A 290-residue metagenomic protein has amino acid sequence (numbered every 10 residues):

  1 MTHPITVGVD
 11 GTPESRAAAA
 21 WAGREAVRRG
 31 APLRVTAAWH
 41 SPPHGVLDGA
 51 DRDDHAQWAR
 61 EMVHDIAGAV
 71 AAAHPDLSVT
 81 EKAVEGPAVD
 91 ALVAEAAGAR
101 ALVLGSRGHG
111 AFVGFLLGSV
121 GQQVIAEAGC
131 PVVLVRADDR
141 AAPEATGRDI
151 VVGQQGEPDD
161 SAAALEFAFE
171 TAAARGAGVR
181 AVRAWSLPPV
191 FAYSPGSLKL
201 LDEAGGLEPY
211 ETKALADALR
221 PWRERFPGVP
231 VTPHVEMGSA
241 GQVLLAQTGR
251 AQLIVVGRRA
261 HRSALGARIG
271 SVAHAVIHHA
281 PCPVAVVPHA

Functional and structural regions predicted by a protein language model:
M1, E14, A69-L102, H109 (+2 more regions): Structural beta-alpha unit
M1-G49, R148-L201, R223-F226, P230-T232 (+1 more regions): Small/aliphatic-rich secondary-structure junction motif
R34-T36, T80-V84, V133, R180-V182 (+2 more regions): General small-molecule cofactor/ligand-binding pocket signal
D51-M62, L200-E211: A short acidic, glycine-rich active-site loop that binds or catalyzes chemistry on phosphate/adenosine moieties
L104-Q123, A145-G147, L253-H278: Glycine-rich, Arg-bearing micro-motifs that act as flexible, cationic patches
G105-S106, V132-A137, A285-P288: Short beta-strand elements of ligand-binding domains
G121-A141: Short, structured interface segments
P209, T232-A246, R250-A290: Protein-protein interaction modules outside structured cores
